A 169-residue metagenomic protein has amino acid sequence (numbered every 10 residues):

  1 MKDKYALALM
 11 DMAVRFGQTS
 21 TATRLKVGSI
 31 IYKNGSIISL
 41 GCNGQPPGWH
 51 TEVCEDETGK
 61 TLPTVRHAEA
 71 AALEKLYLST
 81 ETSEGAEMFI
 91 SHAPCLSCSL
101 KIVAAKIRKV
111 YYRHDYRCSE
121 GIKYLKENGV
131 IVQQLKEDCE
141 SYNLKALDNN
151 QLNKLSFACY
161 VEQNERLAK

Functional and structural regions predicted by a protein language model:
M1-K169: Zinc-dependent deaminase catalytic domain
